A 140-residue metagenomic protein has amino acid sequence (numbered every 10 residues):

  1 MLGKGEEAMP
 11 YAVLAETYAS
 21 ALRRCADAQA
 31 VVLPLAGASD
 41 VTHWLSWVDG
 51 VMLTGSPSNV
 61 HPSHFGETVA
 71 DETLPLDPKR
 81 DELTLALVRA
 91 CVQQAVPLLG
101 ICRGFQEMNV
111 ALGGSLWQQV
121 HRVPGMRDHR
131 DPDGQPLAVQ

Functional and structural regions predicted by a protein language model:
M1-L99, N109-W117, H121-Q140: N-terminal beta1-alpha1 cap of cysteine-dependent amidohydrolase-like domains
C102: Conserved G/P- and acidic residue-centered "switch" motifs that form tight phosphate/ATP-binding loops in soluble
F105: The feature captures the ABC ATPase H-loop/switch
